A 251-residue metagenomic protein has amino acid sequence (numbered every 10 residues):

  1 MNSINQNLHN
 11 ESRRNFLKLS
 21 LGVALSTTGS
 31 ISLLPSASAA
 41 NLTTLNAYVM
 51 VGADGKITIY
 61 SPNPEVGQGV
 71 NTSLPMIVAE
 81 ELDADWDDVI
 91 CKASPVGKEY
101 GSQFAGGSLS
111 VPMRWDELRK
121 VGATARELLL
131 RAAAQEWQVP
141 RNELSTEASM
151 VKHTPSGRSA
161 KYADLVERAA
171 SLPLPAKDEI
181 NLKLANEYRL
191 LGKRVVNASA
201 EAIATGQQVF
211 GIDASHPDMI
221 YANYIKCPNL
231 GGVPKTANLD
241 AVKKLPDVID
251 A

Functional and structural regions predicted by a protein language model:
N2-S30, S38-A251: Cofactor-binding beta-sheet edge motifs in enzyme active sites
